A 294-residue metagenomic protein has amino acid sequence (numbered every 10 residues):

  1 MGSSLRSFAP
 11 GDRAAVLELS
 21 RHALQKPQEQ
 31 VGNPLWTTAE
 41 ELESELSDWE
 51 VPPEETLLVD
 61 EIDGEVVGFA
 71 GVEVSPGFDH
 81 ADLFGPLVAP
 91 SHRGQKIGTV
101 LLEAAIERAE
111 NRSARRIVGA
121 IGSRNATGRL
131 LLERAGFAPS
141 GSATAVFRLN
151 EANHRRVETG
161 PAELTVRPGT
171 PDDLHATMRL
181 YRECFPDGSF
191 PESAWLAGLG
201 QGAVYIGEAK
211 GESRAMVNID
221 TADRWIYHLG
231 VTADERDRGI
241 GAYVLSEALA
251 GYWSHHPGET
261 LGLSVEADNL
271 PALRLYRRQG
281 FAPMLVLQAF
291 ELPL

Functional and structural regions predicted by a protein language model:
S4-E18, L164-T177: A short beta-loop-alpha structural element at the N-terminal edge of CoA-dependent acyl/N-acetyltransferase catalytic
L24-L46, M178-Q201: Conserved GNAT-fold acetyl-CoA-binding loop/helix
S44-V59, G68, D82, L196-I206 (+1 more regions): A short helix-loop-beta-strand connector motif used in the catalytic cores of GNAT acetyltransferases and, in some
V88, G94-E107, R134, V231 (+2 more regions): Conserved acetyl-CoA-binding loop-helix of GNAT-fold acetyltransferases
P90-R93, G119-R129, A233, G262-L273 (+1 more regions): Conserved beta-strand-loop-alpha-helix junction that forms the acyl-donor binding cleft
Q95, T99, S123-G141, A242-Y243 (+1 more regions): Conserved active-site alpha-helix within GNAT-family acetyltransferase domains
A109-S123, Y252-S264: Conserved GNAT acetyl-CoA-binding A-motif
A120-G122, A138-A152, S264, A282-L294: Conserved catalytic-core motifs of GNAT/GCN5-like acyltransferases
